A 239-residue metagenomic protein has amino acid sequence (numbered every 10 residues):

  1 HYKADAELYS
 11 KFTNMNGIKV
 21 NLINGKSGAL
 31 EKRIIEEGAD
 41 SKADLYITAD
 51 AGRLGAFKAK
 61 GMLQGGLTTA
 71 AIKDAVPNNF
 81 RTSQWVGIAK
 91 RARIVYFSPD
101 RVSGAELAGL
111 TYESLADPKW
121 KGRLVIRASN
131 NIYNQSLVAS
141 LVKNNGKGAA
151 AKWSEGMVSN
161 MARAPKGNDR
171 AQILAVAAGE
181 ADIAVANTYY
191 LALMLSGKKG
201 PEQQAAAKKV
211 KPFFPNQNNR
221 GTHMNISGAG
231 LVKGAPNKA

Functional and structural regions predicted by a protein language model:
H1, R81-W85, F97-P99, G104-A105 (+3 more regions): Short beta-strand->loop
H1-A56: Early extracytoplasmic/lumenal segment of secretory-pathway proteins
I18, E37-Y46, M62, W120-G122 (+1 more regions): Alpha-to-beta junction loops
S41-Y46, Q64-F97, E113, R123-I126: A structural signal for short loop-to-beta-strand junctions that line the ligand-binding cleft of periplasmic/secreted
L63-A70, Q84-V86, E113, P201-H223 (+1 more regions): Short beta-strand->loop
Y96-R101, N216, M224-N237: A bilobed periplasmic-binding-protein/Venus flytrap-type ligand-binding module shared by bacterial periplasmic
D100-G109, V142-A151, A235-A239: Short helix-loop capping/hinge motifs at secondary-structure junctions, enriched in acidic/polar residues
S129, Y133, S140-P215: Ligand-binding pocket segment of bilobal, Venus flytrap-like solute-binding proteins
